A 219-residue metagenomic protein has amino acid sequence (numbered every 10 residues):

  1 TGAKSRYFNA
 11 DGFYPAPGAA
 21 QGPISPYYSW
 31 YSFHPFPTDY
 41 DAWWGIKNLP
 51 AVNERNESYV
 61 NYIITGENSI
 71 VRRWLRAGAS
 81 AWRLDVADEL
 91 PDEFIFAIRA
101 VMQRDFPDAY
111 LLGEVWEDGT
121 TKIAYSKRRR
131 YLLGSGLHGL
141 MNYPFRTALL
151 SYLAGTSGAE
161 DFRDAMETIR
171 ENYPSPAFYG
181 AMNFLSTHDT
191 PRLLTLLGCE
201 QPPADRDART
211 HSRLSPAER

Functional and structural regions predicted by a protein language model:
T1-P17, I70-R72, A79-F184, E200: Active-site-proximal helices and loops of the catalytic beta/alpha 8
T1-R73, R104, T121: Substrate-binding/active-site clefts of carbohydrate-active enzymes
D41-A42, Y173, E218: Short Gly/Pro-enriched turn/cap motifs at secondary-structure boundaries
I46-I64, A79-E89, A148-A159, L193 (+1 more regions): The substrate-binding groove and active-site-proximal loops of carbohydrate-active enzymes, especially glycoside
N53-N56, N142, T187: Asparagine-centered polar/low-complexity signal
W74-A77, P191: A short secondary-structure junction motif
F145-T147, A177-P216: Active-site clefts of carbohydrate-active enzymes
